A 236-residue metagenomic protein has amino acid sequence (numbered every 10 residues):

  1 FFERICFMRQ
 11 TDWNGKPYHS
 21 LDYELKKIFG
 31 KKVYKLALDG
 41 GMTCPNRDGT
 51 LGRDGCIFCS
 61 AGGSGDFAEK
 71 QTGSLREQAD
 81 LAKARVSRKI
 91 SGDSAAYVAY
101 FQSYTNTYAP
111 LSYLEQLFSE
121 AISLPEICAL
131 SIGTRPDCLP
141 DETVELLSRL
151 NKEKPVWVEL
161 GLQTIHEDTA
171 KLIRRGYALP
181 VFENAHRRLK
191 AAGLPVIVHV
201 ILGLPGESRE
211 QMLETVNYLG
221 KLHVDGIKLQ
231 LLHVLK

Functional and structural regions predicted by a protein language model:
F1-F7: Short, Lys/Arg-enriched N-terminal segments with co-localized hydrophobic residues within the first ~10-30 amino acids
F7-G55, S60-V98: N-terminal [4Fe-4S]-dependent radical SAM core
C44, C138, T164-D168, L204 (+1 more regions): Feature marks short, surface-exposed loop/turn motifs that line or immediately flank catalytic pockets and channel
G62-A82, K89-L111, E126-L139, P155-V181 (+1 more regions): Core AdoMet radical
S87-I90, F118-P125, L147-P155, K190-A191: Acidic (Asp/Glu)-rich catalytic clusters
L111-S119, P140-R149, E210-L213: Distinct, well-ordered alpha-helical segments
L124-L130, P195-V198: Short, surface-exposed connector motifs at secondary-structure boundaries
P180-K236: Conserved C-terminal portion of the radical SAM core fold that forms the substrate/S-adenosylmethionine-binding
